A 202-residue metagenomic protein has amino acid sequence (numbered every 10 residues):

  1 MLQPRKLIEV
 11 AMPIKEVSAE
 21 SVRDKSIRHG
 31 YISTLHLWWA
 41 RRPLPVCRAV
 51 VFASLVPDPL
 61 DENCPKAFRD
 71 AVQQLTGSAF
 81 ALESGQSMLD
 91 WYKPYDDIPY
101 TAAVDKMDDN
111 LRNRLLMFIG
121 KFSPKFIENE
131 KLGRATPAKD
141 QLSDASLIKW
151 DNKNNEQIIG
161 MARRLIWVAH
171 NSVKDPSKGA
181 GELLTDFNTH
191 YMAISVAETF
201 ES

Functional and structural regions predicted by a protein language model:
M1-S202: S-adenosyl-L-methionine-dependent nucleic acid methyltransferase catalytic domains
